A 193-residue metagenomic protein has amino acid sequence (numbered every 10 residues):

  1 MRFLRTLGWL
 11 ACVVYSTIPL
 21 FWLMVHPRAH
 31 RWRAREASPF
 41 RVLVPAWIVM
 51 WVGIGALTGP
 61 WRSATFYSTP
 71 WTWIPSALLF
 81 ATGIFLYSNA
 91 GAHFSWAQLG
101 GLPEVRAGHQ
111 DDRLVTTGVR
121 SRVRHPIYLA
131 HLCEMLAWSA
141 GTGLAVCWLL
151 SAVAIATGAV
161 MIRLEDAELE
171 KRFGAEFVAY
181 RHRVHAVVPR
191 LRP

Functional and structural regions predicted by a protein language model:
M1-T116, E134-P193: Membrane-anchoring alpha-helices and their flanking helix-loop junctions
T116-T117, S121-L129: Histidine-centered phosphotransfer motif of kinases
